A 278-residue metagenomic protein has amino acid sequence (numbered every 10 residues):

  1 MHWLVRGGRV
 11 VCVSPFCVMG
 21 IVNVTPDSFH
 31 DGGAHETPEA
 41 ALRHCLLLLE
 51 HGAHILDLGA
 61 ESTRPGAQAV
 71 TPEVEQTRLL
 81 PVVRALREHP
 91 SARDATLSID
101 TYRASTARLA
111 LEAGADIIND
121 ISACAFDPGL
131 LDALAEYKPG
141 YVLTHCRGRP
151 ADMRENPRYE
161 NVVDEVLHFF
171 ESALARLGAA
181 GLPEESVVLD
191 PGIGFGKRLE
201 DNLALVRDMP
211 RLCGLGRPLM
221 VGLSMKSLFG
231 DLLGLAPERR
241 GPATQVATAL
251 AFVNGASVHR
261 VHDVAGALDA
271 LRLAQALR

Functional and structural regions predicted by a protein language model:
M1-T25, A175-P183, R278: N-terminal amphipathic alpha-helix/helix-capping segment at the start of soluble metabolic enzymes
W3-G7, H30-L47, T63-E88, T96 (+4 more regions): Active-site-adjacent loop and "lid" segments of alpha/beta metabolic enzymes
V11, C17-E39, H54: N-terminal binding-site loop/beta-alpha segment at the start of enzyme catalytic domains that lines or forms
S14-G20, L49-L58, A135-C146: Short coil-to-beta-strand
I21, G59-E61, Y102: Acidic/polar N-terminal loop/beta-strand segments that form early-domain functional surfaces
D94-A95, P183-S186: Short acidic capping loops at alpha-helix termini that bridge into adjacent secondary structure
